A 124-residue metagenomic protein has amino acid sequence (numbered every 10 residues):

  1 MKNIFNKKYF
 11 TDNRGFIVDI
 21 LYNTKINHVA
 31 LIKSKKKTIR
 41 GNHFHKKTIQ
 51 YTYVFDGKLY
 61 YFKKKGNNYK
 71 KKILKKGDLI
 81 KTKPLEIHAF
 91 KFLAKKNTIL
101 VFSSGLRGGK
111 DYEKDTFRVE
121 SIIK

Functional and structural regions predicted by a protein language model:
M1-H28, G41: A short, N-terminal "cap"/entry segment at the start of jelly-roll beta-barrel domains of the cupin/DSBH fold
N3-K7, D12, A89-K124: Double-stranded beta-helix
I17, N42, Y61-F62, T82 (+2 more regions): Short beta-strand His + acidic residue motifs that chelate non-heme Fe in jelly-roll/DSBH and cupin folds
K25, K47, G66, K95-K96: Short strand-connecting beta-turns/loops that link adjacent beta-strands
A30, F62-K63: Membrane-helix exit/interface motif
A30-K47: Conserved short histidine dyad/triad with adjacent acidic residue
K47-Y60: Glycine- and acidic-residue-biased ligand/ion/polar-headgroup-sensing regions
G66-P84: Short acidic-glycine-tyrosine-enriched beta hairpin
